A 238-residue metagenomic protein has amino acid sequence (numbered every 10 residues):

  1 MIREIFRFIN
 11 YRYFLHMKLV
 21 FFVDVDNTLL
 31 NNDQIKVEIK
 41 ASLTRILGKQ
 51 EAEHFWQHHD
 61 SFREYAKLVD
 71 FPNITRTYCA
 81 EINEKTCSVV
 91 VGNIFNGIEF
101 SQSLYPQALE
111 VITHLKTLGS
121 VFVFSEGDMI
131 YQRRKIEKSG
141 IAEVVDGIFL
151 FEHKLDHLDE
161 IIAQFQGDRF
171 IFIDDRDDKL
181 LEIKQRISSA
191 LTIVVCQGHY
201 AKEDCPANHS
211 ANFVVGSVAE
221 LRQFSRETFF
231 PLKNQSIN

Functional and structural regions predicted by a protein language model:
I2, F6-Q57: Active-site neighborhood of HAD-like aspartate-dependent phosphohydrolases
I35, I46-K49, H59-N96: A metal-dependent, Asp-based hydrolase signature
N96-V123, D156-E160: Short, acidic loop-to-helix structural element flanking the phosphoryl-transfer center in phosphate-processing enzymes
T113-F122, G127-L150: Substrate-recognition/cap helix-loop segment adjacent to the acidic, metal-dependent catalytic center of Asp-based
S120, R169, S189-L191: Residues at the starts of beta-strands that form the adenosine-phosphate
S125, I173-V215, A219: Acidic, Mg2+-coordinating phosphoryl-transfer loop and its flanking beta/alpha structural elements, shared across
K138-I148, C205-R226: Structural recognition of alpha->loop->beta junctions
D156-K184: Conserved Lys-Pro-Asp/Glu-containing loop-to-beta segment of HAD-superfamily phosphomonoesterases, centered on
